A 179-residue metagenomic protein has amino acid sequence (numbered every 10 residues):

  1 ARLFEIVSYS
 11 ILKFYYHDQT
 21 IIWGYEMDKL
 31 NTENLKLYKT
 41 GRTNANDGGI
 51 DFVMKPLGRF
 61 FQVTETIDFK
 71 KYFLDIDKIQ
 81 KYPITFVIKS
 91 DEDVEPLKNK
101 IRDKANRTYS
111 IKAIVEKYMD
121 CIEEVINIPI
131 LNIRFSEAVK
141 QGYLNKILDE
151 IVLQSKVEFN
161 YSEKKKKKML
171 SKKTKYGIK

Functional and structural regions predicted by a protein language model:
A1-K13: A short, highly charged nucleic-acid-interacting micro-segment common to nuclease and nuclease-linked defense proteins
Y15-I178: Catalytic core segments in nucleotide and nucleic-acid processing enzymes
